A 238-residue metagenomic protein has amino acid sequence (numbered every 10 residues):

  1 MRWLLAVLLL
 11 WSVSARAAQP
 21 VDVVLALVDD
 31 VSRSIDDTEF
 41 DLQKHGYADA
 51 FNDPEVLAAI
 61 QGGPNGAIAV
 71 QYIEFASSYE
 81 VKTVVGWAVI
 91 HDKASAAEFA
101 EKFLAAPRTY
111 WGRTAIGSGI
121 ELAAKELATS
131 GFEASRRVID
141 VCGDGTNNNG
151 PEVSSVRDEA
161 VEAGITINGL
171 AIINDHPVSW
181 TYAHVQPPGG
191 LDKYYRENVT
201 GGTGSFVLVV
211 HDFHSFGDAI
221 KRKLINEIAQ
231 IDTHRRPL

Functional and structural regions predicted by a protein language model:
S12-S14: N-terminal signal peptide c-region/cleavage motif recognized by signal peptidases
Q19-G86, G119, V138-C142, L170: Von Willebrand factor
V28-T38, V70, G86, K102-R113 (+3 more regions): Second-shell loop/turn segments in exported
D30-V31, A123, S135-P151, V199: DG-centered beta-turn motif at the end of beta-strands
G63-K102, T181-P188, D192-R196: Short beta-strand-loop
K82, S95-R137, A171-T181, P187 (+1 more regions): Von Willebrand factor
T146-Y194: VWA/integrin I-like adhesion module and closely mimicked acidic/polar interface patches used
V207-L238: C-terminal "exit" segments of structured domains
